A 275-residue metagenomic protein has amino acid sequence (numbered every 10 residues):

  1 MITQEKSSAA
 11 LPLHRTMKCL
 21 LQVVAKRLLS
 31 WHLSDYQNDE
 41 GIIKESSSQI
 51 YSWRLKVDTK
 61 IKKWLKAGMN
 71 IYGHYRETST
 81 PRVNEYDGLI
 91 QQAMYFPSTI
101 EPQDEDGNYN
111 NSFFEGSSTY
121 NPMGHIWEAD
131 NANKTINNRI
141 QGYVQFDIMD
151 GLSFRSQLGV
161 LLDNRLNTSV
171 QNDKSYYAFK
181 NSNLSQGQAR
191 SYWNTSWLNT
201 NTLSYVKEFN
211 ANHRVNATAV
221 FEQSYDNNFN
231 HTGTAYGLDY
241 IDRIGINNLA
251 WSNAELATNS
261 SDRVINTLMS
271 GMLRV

Functional and structural regions predicted by a protein language model:
M1, G41-N137, R155-S270: Surface-exposed loop/interface segments of Gram-negative outer-membrane beta-barrel transport/assembly proteins
M1-E45, P81-E85, N108, G124-A132 (+1 more regions): Residues embedded in well-ordered regular secondary structure
T16, N137-R139: Intrinsic-disorder/low-complexity, polar/charged segments enriched in Ser/Thr/Lys/Arg/Asp/Glu/Gln
M17-V23, N266-V275: Structured alpha-helical segments in the cores of large, soluble enzyme domains
L20-Q22, L33, K56, Q141-Y143 (+5 more regions): Outer-membrane beta-barrel architecture
G151: Active-site and adjacent substrate-binding regions of carbohydrate-active enzymes
